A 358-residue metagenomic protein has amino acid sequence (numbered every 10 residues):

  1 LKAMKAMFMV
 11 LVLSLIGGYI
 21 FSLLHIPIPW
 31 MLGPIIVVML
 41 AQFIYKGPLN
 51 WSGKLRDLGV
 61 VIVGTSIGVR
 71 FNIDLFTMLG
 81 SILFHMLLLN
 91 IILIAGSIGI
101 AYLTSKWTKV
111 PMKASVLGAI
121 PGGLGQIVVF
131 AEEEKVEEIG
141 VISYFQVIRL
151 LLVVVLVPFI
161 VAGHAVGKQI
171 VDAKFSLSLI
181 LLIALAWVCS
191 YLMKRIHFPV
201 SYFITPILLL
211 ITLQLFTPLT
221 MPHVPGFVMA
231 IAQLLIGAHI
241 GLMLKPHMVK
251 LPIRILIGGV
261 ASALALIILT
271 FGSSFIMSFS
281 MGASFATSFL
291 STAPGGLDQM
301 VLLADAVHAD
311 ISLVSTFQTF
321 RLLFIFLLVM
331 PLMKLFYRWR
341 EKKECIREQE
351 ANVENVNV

Functional and structural regions predicted by a protein language model:
L1-V12, M112-A114, Q126-V128, E137-Y144 (+2 more regions): Intrinsically disordered, low-complexity non-transmembrane regions of multi-pass membrane transporters
A6-L15, F71-Y102, L179, A230-I231 (+1 more regions): Entry/N-cap segments of selected transmembrane alpha helices and their immediately preceding amphipathic helices
L11, L15-S22, G163-L219: Core mid-bundle transmembrane helix pairs that form the ion/substrate translocation pathway in diverse multi-pass
F21-I36, R56-G59, I82-L93, K113-I120 (+3 more regions): Structural signature of hydrophobic alpha-helical transmembrane segments
I35-L79, L209-F216, G226-P252: Hydrophobic transmembrane alpha-helices of secondary-active transporters and Na+-translocating membrane complexes
I73-I82, A162-L177, T217-G226, K250 (+2 more regions): Membrane-interface helix termini and inter-helical loops of multi-pass transporters
W107-I148, A283-Q318: Alpha-helical membrane segments and immediately flanking helix-loop junctions that form or couple to the substrate/ion
V154-F159, S280-V358: C-terminal transmembrane helix pair
